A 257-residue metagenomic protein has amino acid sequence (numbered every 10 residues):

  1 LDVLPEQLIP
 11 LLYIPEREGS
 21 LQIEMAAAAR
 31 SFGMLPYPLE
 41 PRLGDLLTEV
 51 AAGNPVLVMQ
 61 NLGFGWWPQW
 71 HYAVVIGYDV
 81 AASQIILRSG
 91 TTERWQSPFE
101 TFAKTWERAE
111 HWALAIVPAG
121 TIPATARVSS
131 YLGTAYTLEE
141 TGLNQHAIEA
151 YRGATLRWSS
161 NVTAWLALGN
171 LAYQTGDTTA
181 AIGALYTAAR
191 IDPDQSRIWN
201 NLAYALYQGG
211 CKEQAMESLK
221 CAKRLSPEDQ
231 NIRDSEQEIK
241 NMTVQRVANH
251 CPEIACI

Functional and structural regions predicted by a protein language model:
L1-L39, L46, A52, T121 (+7 more regions): Cysteine-nucleophile protease catalytic domains, especially the papain-like/related folds used in DUB/UBL proteases
L35-R88: Active-site-adjacent substructure of cysteine-protease-like catalytic cores
V80-A164: Noncatalytic regulatory segments and standalone regulatory/sensor domains
R157, I191, R224-L225: Structural marker of alpha-solenoid helical repeat scaffolds
